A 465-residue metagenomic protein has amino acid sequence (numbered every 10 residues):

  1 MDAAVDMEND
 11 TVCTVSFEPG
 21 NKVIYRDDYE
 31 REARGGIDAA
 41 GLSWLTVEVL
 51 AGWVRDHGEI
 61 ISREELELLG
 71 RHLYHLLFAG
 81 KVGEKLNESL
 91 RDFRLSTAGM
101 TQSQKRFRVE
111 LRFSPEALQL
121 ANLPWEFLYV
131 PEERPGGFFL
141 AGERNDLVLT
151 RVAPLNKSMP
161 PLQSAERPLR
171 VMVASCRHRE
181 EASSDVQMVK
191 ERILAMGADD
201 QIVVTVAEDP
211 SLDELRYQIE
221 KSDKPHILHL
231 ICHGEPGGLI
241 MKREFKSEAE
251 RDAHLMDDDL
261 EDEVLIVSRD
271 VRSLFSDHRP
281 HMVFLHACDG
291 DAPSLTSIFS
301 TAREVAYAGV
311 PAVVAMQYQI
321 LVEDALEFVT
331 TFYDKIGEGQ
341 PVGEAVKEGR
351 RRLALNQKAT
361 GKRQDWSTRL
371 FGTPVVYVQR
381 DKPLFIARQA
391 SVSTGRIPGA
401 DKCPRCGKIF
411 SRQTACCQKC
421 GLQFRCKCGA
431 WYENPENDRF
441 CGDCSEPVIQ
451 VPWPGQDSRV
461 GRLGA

Functional and structural regions predicted by a protein language model:
M1-G136, A165: Non-catalytic, solvent-exposed interaction/assembly segments
T11, L120-E181: Boundary/activation segment at the start of structured domains
F127, G137-P154, E250-H278, G337-R412: Caspase-like cysteine protease fold
E143-A153, I227-T331: Catalytic cores of nucleophile-dependent amide-cleaving enzymes
N156-D257, L285, S300: A domain-level signal for caspase-like cysteine endopeptidase catalytic cores and their zymogen-processing architecture
C403-C406, C417-C420, C426-C428, C441-C444: Short cysteine-rich clusters marking metal-coordination/redox-active sites
S411-Q413, C426-K427, N434-N437, Q450-V451: Short, non-ligating residues that shape and space the ligands of small metal-coordination modules and catalytic
Q450-G464: Short, intrinsically disordered terminal segments enriched in charged and Pro/Gly residues
